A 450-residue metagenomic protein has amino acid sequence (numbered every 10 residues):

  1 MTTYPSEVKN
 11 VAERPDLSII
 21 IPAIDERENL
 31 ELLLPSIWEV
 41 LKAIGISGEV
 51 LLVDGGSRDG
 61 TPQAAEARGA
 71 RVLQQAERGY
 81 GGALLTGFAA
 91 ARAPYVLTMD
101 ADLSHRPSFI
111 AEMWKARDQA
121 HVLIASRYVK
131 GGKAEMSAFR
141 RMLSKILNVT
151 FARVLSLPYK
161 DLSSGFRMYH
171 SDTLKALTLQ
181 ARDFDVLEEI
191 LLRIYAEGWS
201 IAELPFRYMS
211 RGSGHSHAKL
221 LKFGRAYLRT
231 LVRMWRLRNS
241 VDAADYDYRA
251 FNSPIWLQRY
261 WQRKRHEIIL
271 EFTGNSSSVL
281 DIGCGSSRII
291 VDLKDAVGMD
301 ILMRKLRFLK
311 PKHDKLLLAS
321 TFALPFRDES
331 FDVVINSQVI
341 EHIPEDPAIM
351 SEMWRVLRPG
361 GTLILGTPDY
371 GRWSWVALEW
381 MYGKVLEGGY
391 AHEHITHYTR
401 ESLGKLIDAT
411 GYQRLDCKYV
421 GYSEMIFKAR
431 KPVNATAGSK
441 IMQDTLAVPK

Functional and structural regions predicted by a protein language model:
M1-P15, V149, V154-L157, L179-W256 (+2 more regions): Hydrophobic helical membrane-anchoring modules
T2-A134, D172-L177, E189-A196, A202: Structured catalytic core of nucleotide-sugar glycosyltransferases
R14, A91-P94, N275, D328-D332 (+1 more regions): Active-site acidic short loop of glycosyltransferases
Q75-A90, Y95, P107-F184, R211-L221 (+3 more regions): Acceptor/aglycone-binding surface of glycosyltransferases and processive sugar-polymer synthases
L103, V339, D369: Hydrophobic adenine-recognition pocket in adenosine-nucleotide-binding enzymes
M234-R327, V333-N336, M350, L365-G366 (+3 more regions): Conserved N-terminal segment of class I S-adenosyl-L-methionine
I335-P344: A short SAM/SAH-binding and catalytic strip from SAM-dependent methyltransferases
P347-P359: A short glycine-rich, Lys/Arg-flanked "PGG" loop and its adjoining helix->strand segment in the class I
